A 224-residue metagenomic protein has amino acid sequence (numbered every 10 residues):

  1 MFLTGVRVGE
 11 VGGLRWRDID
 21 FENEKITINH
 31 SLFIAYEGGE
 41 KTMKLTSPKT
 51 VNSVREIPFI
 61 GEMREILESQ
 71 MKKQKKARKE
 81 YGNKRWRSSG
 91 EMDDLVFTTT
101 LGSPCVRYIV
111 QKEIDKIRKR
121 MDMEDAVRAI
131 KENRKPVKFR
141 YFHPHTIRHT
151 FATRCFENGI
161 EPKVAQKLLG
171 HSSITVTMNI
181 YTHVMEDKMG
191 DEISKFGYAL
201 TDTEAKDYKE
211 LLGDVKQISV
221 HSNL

Functional and structural regions predicted by a protein language model:
M1-G12, I26, T153-E157: Short pre-functional
T4, I57, K73-K167, H171: Short, basic (Lys/Arg/His-rich) helix/loop patches that form interaction surfaces in the mid-to-C-terminal regions
G12-G13, Q166: Short, surface-exposed helix/turn micro-motifs that flank interaction/cofactor sites
G13-M92: Conserved tyrosine-mediated DNA breakage-rejoining catalytic core shared by Y-recombinases
D18-K25, I160-I180: Short, polar N-cap/turn motifs at the start of nucleic acid-interacting alpha helices
N23, I34-Y36, T42-V54, I60-M63 (+4 more regions): C-terminal secondary-structure termini that scaffold catalytic or DNA-interacting sites
N29, I60, T98-T100, T182: Residue-level detector of conserved, well-ordered beta-strand and adjacent loop positions that form binding/recognition
L32, T150, L169-Y198: Catalytic-site neighborhood detector that most strongly recognizes the C-terminal catalytic loop/helix of tyrosine
